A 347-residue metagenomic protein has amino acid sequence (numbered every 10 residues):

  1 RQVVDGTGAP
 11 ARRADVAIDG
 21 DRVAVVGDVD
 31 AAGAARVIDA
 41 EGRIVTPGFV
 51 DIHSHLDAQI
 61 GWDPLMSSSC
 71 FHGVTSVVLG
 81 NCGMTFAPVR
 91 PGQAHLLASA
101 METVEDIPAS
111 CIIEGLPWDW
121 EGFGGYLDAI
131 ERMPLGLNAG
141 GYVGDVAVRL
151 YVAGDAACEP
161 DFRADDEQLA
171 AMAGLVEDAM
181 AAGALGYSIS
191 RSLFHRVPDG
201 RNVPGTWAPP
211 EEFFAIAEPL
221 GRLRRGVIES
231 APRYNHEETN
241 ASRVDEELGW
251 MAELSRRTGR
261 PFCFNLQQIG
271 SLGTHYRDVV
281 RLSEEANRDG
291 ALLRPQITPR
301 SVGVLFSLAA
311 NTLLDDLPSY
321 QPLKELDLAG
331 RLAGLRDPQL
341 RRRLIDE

Functional and structural regions predicted by a protein language model:
R1, D21, G42, H53 (+5 more regions): Divalent metal-coordination and catalytic microenvironments
Q2-G48: Histidine-rich, glycine-flanked metal-binding segment
T7, A17, E41, H53 (+3 more regions): Anionic group-transfer/hydrolysis microenvironments
V26-G27, A87, R149, V197: Glycine/Thr-rich phosphate-binding loops of Rossmann-like dinucleotide-binding domains
D28, C82-M84, S192, R233: Short, ordered loop/turn segments at secondary-structure junctions
A31-G80: Replace "His-x-His-based motif
W62-G186, L223: Divalent-metal coordination cores built from histidine and acidic residues
Y126-I130, G136-N138, Y142-D155, P160-Q168 (+4 more regions): Active-site neighborhoods of metal-dependent hydrolases
